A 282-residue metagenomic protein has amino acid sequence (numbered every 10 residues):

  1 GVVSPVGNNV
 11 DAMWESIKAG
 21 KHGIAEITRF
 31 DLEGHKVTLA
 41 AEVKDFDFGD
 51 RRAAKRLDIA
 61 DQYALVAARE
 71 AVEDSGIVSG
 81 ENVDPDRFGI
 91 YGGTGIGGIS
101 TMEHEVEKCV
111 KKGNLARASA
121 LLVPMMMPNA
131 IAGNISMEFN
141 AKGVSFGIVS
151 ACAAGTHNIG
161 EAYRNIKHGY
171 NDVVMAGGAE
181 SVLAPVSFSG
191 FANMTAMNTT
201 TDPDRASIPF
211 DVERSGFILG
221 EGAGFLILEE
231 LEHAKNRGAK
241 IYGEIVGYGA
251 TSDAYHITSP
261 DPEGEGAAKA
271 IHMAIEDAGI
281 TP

Functional and structural regions predicted by a protein language model:
G1, G93-G95, M126-I131, E138-F139 (+6 more regions): Fold-independent oxyanion-binding glycine-rich loops and adjacent beta-strand/coil segments at enzyme active sites
G1-G7: Short polar catalytic/cofactor-binding loops
W14, K18-S150, A179-F188, P282: Conserved beta-ketoacyl condensing-enzyme motif
H22-A25, D202-T281: Condensing-enzyme catalytic core mediating Claisen C-C bond formation in acyl metabolism
L32-D45, G97-T101, S181-S207, G249-K269: Active-site-adjacent elements of ketosynthase-type condensing enzymes
G155: Short conserved active-site loop signatures built around small residues
Y170-V174: Short, high-confidence coil segments that cap the C-terminus of an alpha-helix and link into the following beta-strand
